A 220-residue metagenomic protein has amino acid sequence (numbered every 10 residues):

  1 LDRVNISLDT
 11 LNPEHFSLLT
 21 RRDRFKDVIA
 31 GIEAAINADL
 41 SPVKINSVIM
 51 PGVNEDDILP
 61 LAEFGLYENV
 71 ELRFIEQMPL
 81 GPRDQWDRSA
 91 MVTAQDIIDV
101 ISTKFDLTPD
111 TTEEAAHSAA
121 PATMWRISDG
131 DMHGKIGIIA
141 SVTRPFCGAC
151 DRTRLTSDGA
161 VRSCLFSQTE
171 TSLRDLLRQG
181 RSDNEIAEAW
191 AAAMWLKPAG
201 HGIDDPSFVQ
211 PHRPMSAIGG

Functional and structural regions predicted by a protein language model:
L1-I75: Radical SAM/AdoMet-radical enzyme domain recognition
E63-Y67, F74-G220: Auxiliary Fe-S-binding modules of radical SAM enzymes
